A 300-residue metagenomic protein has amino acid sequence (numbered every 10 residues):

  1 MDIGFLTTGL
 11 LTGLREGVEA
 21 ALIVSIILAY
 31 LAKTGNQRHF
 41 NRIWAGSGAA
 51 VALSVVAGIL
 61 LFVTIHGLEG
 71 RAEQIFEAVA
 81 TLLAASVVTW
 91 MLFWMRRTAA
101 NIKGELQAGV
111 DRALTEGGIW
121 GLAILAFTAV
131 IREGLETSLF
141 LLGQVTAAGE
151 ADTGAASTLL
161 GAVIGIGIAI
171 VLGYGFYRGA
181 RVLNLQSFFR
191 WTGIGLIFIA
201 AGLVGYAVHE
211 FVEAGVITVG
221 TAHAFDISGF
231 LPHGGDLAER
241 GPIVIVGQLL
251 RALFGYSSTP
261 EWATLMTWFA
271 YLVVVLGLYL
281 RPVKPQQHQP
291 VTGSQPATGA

Functional and structural regions predicted by a protein language model:
M1-A300: Multi-pass alpha-helical transmembrane bundle typical of ion/small-solute transporters and intramembrane aspartyl
